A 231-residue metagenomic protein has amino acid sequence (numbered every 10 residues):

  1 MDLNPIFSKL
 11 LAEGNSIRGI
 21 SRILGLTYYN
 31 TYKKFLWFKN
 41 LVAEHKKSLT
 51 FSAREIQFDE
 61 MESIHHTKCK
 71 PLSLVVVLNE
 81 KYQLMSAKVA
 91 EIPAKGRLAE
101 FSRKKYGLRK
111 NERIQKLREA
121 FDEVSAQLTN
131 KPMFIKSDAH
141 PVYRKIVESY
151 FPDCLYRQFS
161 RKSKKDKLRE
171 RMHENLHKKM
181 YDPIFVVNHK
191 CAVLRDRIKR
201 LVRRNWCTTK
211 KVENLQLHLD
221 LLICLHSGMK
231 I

Functional and structural regions predicted by a protein language model:
M1-I231: Residue-level recognition of single "structural anchor" positions that define or cap local secondary structure
